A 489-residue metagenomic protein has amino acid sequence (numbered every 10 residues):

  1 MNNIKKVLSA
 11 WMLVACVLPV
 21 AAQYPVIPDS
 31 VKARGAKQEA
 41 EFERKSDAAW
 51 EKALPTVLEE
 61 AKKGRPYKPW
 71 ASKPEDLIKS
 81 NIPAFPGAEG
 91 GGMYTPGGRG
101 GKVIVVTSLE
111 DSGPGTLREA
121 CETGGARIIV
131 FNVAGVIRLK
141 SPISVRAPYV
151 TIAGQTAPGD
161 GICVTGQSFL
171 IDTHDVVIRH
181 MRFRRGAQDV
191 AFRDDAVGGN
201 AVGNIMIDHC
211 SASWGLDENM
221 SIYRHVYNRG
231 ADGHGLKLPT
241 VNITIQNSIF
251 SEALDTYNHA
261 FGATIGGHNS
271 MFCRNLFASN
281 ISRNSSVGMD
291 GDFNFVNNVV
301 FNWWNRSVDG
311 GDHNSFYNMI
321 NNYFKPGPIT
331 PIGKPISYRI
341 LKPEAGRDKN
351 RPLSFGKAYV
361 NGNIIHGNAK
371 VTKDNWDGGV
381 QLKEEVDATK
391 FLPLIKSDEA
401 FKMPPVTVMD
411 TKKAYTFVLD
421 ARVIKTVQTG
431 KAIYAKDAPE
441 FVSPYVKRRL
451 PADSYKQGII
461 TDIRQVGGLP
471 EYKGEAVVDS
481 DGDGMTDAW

Functional and structural regions predicted by a protein language model:
M1-Q23: Bacterial Sec-dependent N-terminal signal peptides
P25-A33, K37-A48, K52-E59, K63-K73 (+2 more regions): Extracellular beta-rich repeat passengers
F85-I129, D483: Acidic Gly/Asp/Thr-rich repetitive segments characteristic of extracellular carbohydrate-active and adhesion proteins
E110-D111, A134-V136, T156-P158, G327-T330 (+1 more regions): Acidic glycine-/aspartate-rich tracts in secreted/extracellular proteins
R118-G125, I137-T151, I162-R179, R185-V202: Extracellular beta-strand-rich solenoid/capping regions of secreted or surface-exposed proteins that bind or remodel
Y149, G154, P158, H174-R185 (+7 more regions): Right-handed parallel beta-helix
V466-W489: Extracellular calcium-associated, cysteine-rich motifs in secreted modular proteins
